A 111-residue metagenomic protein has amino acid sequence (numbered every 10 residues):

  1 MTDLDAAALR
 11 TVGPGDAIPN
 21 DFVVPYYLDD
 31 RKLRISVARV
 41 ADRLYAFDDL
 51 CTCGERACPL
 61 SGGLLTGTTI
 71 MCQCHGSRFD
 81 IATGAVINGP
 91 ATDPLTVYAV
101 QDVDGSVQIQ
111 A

Functional and structural regions predicted by a protein language model:
M1-G67, I81, V97-A111: N-terminal pre-ligand scaffold of iron-sulfur
D49, H75-G76: Glycine-rich His-Gly loop
G54, C74-H75: Short Cys/His-rich metal-coordination motifs, predominantly Zn2+-binding knuckles/fingers
I70-C72: Short beta-strand-alpha-helix junction that forms the catalytic/metal-binding core of metal-dependent nuclease domains
A82-Y98: C-terminal structural segments of small proteins and small subunits
